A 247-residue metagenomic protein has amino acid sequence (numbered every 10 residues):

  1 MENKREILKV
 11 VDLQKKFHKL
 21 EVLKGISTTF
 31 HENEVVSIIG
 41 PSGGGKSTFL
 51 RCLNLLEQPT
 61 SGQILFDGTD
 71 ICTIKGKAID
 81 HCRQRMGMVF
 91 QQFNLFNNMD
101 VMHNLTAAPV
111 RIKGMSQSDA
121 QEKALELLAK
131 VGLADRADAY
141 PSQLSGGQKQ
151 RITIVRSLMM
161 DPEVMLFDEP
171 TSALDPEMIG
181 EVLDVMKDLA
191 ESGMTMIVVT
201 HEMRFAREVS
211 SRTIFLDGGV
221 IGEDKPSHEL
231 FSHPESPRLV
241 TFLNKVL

Functional and structural regions predicted by a protein language model:
R5-S227: ABC family nucleotide-binding domain
F215-D217, G222-D224, H228-L247: C-terminal boundary and immediately downstream tail of ABC-type ATPase nucleotide-binding domains
